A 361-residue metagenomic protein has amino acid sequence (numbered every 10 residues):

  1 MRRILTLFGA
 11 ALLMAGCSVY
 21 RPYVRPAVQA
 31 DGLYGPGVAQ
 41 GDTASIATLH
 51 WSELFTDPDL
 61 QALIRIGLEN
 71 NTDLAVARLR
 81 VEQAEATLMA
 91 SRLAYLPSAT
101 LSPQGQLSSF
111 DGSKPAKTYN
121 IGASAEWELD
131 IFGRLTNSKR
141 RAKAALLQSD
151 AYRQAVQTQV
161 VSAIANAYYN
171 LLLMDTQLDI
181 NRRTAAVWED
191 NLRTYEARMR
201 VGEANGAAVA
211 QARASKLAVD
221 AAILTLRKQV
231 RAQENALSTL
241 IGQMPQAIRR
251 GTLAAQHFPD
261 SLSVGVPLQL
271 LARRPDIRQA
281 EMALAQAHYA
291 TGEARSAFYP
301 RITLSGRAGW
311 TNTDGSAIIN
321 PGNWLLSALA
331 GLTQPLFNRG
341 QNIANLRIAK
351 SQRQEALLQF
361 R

Functional and structural regions predicted by a protein language model:
R3-A10, M14-E69, K143, R227-A272 (+1 more regions): Terminal intrinsically disordered/low-complexity segments used for targeting and assembly
G16, L96-S98, D130, A232 (+1 more regions): Strand-connecting loop/turn motifs
A39-T56, L60, R65, S102-E126 (+5 more regions): Small/polar, glycine/serine/threonine/aspartate-rich low-complexity segments that form flexible
N70, L79, Q83-A86: Membrane-embedded segments
A75-V76, R92-L93, L129-V160, A207 (+5 more regions): Sec/SRP-type N-terminal targeting helices
A144, A151-V266: Periplasmic alpha-helical coiled-coil/stalk elements that build and connect Gram-negative outer-membrane
Q269-A272, D276-Y289: C-terminal amphipathic alpha-helical segment
